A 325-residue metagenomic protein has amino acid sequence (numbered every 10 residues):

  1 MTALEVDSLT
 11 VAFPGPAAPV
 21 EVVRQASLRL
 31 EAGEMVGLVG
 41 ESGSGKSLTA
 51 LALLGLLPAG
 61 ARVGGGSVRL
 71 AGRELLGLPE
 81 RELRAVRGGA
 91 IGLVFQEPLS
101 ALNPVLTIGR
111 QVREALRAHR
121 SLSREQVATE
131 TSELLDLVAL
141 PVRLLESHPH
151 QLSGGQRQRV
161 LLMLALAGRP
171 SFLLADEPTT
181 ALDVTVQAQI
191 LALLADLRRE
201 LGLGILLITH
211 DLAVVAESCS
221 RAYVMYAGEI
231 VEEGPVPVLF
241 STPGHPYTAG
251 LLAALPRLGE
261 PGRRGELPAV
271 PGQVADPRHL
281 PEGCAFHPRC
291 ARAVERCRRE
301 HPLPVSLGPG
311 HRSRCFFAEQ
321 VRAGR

Functional and structural regions predicted by a protein language model:
G55, L174, P178, L182-G265: P-loop NTP-binding/switch modules centered on Walker-like glycine-rich loops
R62-E74: Conserved ABC transporter NBD signature motif
R73-E74, Q126-R143, L252-A253: Conserved ABC ATPase "signature" region
H148-L152, Q156: Conserved ABC ATPase signature
V160, A165-L166: ABC ATPase C-loop
A167-S171: A short, proline-enriched helix->beta-strand linker immediately N-terminal to the Walker B motif in ABC-type P-loop
P235-R325: Charged, flexible cofactor/metal-binding loops and thiol motifs
